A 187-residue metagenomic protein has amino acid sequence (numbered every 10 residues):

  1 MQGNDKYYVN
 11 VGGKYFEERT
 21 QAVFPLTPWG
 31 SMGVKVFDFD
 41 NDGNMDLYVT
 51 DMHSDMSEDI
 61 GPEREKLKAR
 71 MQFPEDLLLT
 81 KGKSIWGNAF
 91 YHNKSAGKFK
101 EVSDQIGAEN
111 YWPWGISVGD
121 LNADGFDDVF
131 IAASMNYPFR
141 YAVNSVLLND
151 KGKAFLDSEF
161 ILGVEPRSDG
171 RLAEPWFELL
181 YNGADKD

Functional and structural regions predicted by a protein language model:
M1-D187: Acidic, glycine/proline-rich Ca2+-coordinating loop motifs
